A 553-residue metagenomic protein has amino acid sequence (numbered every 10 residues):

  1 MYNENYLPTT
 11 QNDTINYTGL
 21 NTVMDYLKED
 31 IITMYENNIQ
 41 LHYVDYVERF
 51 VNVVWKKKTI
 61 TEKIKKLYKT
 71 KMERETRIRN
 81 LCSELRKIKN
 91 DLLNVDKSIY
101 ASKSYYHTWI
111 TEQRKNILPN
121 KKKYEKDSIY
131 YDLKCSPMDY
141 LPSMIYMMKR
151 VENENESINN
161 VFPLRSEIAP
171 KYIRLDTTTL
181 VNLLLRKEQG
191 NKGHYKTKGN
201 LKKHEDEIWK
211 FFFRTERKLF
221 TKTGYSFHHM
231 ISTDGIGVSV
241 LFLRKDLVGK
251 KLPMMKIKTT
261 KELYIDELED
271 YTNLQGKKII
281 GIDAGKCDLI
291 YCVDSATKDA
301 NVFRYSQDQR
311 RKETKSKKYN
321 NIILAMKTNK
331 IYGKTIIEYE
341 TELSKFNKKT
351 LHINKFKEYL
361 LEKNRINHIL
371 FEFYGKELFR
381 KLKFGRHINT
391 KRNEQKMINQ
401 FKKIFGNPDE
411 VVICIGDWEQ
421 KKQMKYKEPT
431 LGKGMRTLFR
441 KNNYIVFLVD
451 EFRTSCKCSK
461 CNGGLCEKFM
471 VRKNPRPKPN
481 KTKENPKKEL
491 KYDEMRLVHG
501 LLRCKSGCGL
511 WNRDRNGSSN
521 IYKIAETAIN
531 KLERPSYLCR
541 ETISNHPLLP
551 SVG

Functional and structural regions predicted by a protein language model:
M1-G553: Positively charged, helix-rich recognition surfaces that bind polyanionic ligands
